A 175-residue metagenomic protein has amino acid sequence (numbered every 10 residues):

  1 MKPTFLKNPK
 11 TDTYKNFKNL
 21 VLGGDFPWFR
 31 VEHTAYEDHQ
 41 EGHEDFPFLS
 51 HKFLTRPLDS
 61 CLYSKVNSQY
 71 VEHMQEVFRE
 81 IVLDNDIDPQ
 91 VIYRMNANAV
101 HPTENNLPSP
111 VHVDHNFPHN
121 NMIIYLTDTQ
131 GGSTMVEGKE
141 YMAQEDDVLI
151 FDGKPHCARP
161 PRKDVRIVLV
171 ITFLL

Functional and structural regions predicted by a protein language model:
M1-Q90: Non-heme Fe(II)/2-oxoglutarate
S60, S64-L175: Catalytic core of non-heme Fe(II) oxygenases with the double-stranded beta-helix
